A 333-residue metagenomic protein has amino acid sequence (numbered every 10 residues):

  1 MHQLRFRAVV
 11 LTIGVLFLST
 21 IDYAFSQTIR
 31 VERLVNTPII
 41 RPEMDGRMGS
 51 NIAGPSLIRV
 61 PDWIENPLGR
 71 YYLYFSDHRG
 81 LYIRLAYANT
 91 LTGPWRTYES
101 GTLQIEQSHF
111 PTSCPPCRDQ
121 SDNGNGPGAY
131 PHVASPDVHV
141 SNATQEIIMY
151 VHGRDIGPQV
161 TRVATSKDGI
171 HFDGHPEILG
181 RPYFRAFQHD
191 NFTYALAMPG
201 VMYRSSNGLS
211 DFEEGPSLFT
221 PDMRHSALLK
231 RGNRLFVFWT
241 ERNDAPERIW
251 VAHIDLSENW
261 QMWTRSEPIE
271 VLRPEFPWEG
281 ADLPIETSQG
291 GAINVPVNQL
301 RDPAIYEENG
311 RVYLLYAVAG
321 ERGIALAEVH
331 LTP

Functional and structural regions predicted by a protein language model:
M1-V10: Bacterial N-terminal signal peptides that target proteins for export
L4-R5, F17, R185-F187: Intrinsic low-complexity, intrinsically disordered segments enriched in polar/basic residues
V9-S19: Bacterial N-terminal signal peptides
F17-Q27: Bacterial Sec-dependent signal peptides at the C-terminal "C-region" and cleavage site
F25-P296, E307-P333: Beta-rich carbohydrate-recognition and catalytic domains
L300: Iron-sulfur (Fe-S) cluster-binding modules
